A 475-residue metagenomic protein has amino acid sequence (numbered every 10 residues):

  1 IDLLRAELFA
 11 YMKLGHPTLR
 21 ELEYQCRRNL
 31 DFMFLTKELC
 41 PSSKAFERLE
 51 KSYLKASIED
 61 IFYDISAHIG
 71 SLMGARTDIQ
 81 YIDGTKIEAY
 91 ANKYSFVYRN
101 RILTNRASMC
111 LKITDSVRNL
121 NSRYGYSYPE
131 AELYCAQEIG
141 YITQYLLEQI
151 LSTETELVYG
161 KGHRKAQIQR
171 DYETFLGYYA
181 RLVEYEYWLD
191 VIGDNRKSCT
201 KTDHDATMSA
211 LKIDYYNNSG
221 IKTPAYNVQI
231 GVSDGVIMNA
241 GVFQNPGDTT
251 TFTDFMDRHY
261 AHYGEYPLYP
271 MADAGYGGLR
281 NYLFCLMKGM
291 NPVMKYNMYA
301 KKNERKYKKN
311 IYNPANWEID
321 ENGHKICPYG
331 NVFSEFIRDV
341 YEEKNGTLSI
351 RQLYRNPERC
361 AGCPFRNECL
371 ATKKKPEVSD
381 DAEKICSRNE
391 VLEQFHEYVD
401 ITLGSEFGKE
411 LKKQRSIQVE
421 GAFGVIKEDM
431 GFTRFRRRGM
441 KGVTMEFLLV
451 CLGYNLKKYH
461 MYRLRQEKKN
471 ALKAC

Functional and structural regions predicted by a protein language model:
I1-R5, Y11: Basic, short loop/linker segments at the boundary and entry of helix-turn-helix/winged-helix-like folds
Y11-L14, L30: Short alpha-helix boundary/capping elements
G15-R27, L39-C40, K44-C475: Anion-binding and metal-coordination hotspots
F34: Aromatic-lined, polymer-binding surfaces characteristic of secreted/periplasmic polysaccharide-degrading enzymes
